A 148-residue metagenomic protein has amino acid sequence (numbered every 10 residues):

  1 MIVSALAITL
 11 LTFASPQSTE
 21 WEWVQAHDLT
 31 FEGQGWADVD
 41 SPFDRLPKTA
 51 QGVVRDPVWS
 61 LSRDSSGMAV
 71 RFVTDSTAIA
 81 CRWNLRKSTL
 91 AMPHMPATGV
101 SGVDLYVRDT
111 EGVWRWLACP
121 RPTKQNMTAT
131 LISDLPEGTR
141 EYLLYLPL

Functional and structural regions predicted by a protein language model:
M1-I8: Sec-dependent signal peptide recognition, specifically the positively charged N-region followed immediately by
T9-L148: N-terminal secretory targeting modules
